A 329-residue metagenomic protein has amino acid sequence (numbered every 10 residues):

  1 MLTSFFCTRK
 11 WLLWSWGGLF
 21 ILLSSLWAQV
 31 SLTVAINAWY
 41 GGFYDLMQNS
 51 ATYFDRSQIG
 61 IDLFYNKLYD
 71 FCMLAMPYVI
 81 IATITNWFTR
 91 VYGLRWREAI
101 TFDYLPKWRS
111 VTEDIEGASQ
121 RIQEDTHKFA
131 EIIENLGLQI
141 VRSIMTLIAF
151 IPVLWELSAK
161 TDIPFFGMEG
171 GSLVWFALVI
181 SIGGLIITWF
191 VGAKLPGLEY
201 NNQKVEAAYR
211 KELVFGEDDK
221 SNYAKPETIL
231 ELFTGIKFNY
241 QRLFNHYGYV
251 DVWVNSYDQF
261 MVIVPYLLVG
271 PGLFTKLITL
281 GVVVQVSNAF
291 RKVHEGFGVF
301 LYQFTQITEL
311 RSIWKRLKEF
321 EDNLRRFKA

Functional and structural regions predicted by a protein language model:
M1-T33, G42-F71, T85-T89, P106 (+4 more regions): Membrane-integrated ABC transporters
K10-L13, M73, Q123-W175, M261 (+1 more regions): Hydrophobic alpha-helical transmembrane segments of ABC transporter permease domains
S25-Y53, Y78, I144-F166, F260-L280: Juxtamembrane "helix exit" motif at the C-terminal ends of alpha-helical transmembrane segments in multi-pass membrane
A28-S31, M73-R95, E134, V141 (+3 more regions): Alpha-helical transmembrane segments of multi-pass membrane proteins
N37-G41, T101-L105, F150, T188 (+7 more regions): Alpha-helical transmembrane segments of polytopic integral membrane proteins, especially the permease/helical cores
W96-D114, A193-G235, H294-L301, E309-D322: Short cytosolic helices in intracellular loops of multi-pass membrane proteins
K128, K204-K211, F215-V264, Q306-E309 (+1 more regions): An intracellular "coupling" helix at the cytosolic face of ABC transporter transmembrane type-1 domains
W155-I182, H246-W314: Helix-loop-helix
